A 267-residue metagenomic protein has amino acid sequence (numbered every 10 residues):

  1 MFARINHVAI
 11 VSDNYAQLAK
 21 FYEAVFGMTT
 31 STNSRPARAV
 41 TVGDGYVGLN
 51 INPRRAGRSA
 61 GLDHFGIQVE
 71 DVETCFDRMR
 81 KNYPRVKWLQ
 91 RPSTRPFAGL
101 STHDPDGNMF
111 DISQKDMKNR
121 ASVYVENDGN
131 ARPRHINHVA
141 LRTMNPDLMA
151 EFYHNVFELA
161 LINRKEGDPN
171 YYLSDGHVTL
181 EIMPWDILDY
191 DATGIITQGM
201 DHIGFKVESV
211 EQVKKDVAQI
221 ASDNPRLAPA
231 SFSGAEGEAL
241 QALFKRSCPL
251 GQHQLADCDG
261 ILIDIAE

Functional and structural regions predicted by a protein language model:
M1-A16, L62-F65, K115-A150, A160 (+3 more regions): N-terminal beta-strand motif that seeds the catalytic metal site of vicinal oxygen chelate
M1-Y46: Hydrophobic, helix-prone linear segments
R4-D13, V40-G43, R55-R80, A98-H103 (+4 more regions): Vicinal oxygen chelate
L18-E23, M79, G107, M149-H154 (+2 more regions): Conserved active-site tyrosine of GNAT-family acetyltransferases
A24-S31, Y83-V86, N155-I162, A221-D223: Conserved acetyl-CoA-binding loop of GNAT-fold acetyltransferases
G27-G61, M109-D116, I162-T197, P249 (+1 more regions): Conserved short beta-strand elements that form part of the metal-binding/catalytic scaffold of enzyme active sites
R80-R132, R164, Y172, A218-E267: Vicinal oxygen chelate
